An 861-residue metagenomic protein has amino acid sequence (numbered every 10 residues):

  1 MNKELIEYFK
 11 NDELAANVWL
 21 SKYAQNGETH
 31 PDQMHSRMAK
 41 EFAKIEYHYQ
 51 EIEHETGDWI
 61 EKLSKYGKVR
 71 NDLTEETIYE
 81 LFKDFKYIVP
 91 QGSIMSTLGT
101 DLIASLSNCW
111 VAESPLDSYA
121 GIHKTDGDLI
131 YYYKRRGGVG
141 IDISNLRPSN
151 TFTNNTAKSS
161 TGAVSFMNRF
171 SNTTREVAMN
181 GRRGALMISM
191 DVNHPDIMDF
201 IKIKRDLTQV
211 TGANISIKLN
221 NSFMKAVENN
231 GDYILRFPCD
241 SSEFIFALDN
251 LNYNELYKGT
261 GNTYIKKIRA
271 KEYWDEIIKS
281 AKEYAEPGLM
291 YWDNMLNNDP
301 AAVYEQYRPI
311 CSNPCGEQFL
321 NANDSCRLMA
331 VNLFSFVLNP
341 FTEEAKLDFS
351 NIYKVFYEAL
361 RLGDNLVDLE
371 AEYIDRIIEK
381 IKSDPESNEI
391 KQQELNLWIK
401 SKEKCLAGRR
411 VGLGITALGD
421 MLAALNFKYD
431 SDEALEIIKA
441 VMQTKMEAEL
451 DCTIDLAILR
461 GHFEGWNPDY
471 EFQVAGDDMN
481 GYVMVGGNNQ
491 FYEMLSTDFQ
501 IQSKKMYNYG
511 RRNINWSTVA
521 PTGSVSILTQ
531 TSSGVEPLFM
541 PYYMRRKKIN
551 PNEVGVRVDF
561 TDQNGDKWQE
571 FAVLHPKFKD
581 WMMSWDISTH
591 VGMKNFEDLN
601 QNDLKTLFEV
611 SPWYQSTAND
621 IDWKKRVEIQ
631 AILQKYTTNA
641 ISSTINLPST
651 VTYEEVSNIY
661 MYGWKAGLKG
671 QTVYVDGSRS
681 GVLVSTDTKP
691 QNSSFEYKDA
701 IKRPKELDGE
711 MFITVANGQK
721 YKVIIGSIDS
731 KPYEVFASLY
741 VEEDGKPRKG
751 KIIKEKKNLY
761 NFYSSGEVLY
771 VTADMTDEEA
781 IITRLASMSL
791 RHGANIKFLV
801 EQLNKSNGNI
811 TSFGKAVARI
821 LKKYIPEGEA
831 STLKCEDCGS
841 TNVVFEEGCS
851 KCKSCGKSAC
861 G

Functional and structural regions predicted by a protein language model:
M1-A794, F798-S806, V844-E846, K857: Extended catalytic cores of very large enzyme megasubunits
N807-K823: Domain-level detector for trafficking modules
K823-T832, T841-E846: Short, flexible, mixed-charge glycine/proline-rich loop motifs that serve as phosphate/nucleic-acid-contacting
L833-E836, S850: Cys/His-enriched microdomains
E836-S840, S854: Short, cysteine/histidine-rich loop/knuckle motifs that typically chelate Zn2+
E846-C852: Short cysteine/histidine-rich zinc-coordinating motifs and their immediately flanking basic loops
A859-G861: Short metal-binding segments enriched for Cys and/or His
